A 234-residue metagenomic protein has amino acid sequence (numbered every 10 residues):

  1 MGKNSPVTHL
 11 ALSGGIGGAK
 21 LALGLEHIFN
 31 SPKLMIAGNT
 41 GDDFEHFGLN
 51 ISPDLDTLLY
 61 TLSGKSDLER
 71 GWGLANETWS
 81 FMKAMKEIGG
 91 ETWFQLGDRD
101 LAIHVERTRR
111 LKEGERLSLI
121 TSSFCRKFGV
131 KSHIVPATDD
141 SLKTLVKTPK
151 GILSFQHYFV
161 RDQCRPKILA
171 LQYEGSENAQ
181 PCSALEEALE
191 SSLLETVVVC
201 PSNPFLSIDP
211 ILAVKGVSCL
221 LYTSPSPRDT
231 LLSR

Functional and structural regions predicted by a protein language model:
P6-N50, S122: N-terminal phosphate-binding or glycine-rich loops at protein starts, especially the Walker A/P-loop of NTPases
T8, E195-V198: Structural motif
N39-E174: Electropositive, gly/pro-rich neighborhoods at or near active sites that engage anionic ligands
L169-L189, L212: Active-site glycine-rich loop that binds ribose-phosphate moieties when present
V198-S202, S224: Short beta-strands and strand-loop turn motifs
L206-D209, R234: Short acidic/glycine-rich loop or secondary-structure boundary segments that cap or lie
I211-S218: Charged helix-capping and loop-helix junction motifs
Y222-R234: Single conserved hydrophobic/aromatic residue that forms the stacking wall/gate of nucleotide- or nucleobase-binding
